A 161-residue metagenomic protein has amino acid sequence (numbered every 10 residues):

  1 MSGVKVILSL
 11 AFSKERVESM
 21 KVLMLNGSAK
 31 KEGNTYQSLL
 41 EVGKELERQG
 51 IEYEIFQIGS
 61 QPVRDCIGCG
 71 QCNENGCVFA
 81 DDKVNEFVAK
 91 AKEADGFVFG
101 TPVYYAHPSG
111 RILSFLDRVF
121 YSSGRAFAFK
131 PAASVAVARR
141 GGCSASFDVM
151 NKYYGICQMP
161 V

Functional and structural regions predicted by a protein language model:
G3, M20, G43, E47-Q49 (+3 more regions): Glycine-rich phosphate/pyrophosphate-binding loop and the adjoining helix
V4-S19: Short, Lys/Arg-enriched N-terminal segments with co-localized hydrophobic residues within the first ~10-30 amino acids
K21-I51: N-terminal beta1-alpha1 ligand-phosphate binding loop
K31-E32, P62-R64, G141: Flexible, glycine-rich phosphate/dinucleotide-binding loops and adjacent beta-alpha linkers at cofactor/substrate
Q57-R64, G155-V161: Mobile beta-alpha loop/short-helix "lid" or hinge segments that flank ligand
I58-V78: N-terminal beta-loop-helix "entrance" segment that forms/cooperates in small-molecule cofactor or anionic ligand
F79-P160: Helix-loop-strand module that forms the ligand-binding subsite of alpha/beta enzymes
